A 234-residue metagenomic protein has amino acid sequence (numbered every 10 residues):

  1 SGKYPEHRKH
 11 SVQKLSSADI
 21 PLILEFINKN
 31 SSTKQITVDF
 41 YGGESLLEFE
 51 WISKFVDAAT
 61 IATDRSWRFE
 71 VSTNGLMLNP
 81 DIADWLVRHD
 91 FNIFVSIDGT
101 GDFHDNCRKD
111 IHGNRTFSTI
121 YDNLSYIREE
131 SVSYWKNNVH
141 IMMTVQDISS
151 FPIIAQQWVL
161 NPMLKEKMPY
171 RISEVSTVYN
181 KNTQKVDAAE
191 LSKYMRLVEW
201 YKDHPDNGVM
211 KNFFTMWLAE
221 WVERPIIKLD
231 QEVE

Functional and structural regions predicted by a protein language model:
S1, D90-V95, K165-Y170: Short coil-to-beta-strand
S1-S16: Canonical Radical SAM [4Fe-4S] cluster-binding loop centered on the CxxxCxxC motif and its immediate flanking residues
Y4-R8, D102-R108, N180-N182: A short acidic, helix-capping loop that chelates divalent metal ions and anchors anionic groups
S11-L15, E44, H112: Pocket-edge positions in alpha/beta enzyme catalytic cores
S16, I20, I52, I120 (+1 more regions): Aromatic/hydrophobic pocket-lining residues that form the small-molecule binding cavity in soluble enzyme cores
P21-G99: Conserved SAM/AdoMet-binding glycine-rich loop
E44, G75-M77, G99-G101, V145-D147 (+1 more regions): Active-site-proximal loop/turn and secondary-structure-junction residues that shape catalytic pockets, frequently
C107-Y121, S125, E129-V233: Radical SAM enzyme [4Fe-4S]-AdoMet core and its adjacent flexible, acidic and glycine-rich loops/tails across
